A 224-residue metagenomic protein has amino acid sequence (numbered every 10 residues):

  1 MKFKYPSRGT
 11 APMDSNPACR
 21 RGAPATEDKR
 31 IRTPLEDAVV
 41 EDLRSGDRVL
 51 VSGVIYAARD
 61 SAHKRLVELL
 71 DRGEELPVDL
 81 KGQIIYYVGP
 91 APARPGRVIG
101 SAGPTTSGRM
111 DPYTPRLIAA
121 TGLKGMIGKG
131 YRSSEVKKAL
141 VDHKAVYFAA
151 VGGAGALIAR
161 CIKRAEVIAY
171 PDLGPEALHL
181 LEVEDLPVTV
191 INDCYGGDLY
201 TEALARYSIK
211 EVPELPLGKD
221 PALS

Functional and structural regions predicted by a protein language model:
G9-P12, G22-P24: N-terminal amphipathic/hydrophobic targeting modules at extreme N-termini, encompassing cleavable Sec/SRP-type signal
T26-L35: Short, structured beta-strand/loop micro-motifs enriched in basic residues and often containing a Trp
D37-D42: Short, surface-exposed secondary-structure edge patches
L43-R44, V49: Short, well-ordered loop/turn sites that connect or cap secondary structure elements
R48, V54-A58, C194: Short, charged beta-turn/beta-strand-edge "cap" motif at the junction between a beta-strand and an adjacent loop
A57-L186, L223-S224: Feature captures the catalytic cores and cofactor-binding loops of soluble hydro-lyases/lyases that act on carboxylate
T114-P115, I191-S224: Active-site/ligand-binding-proximal alpha/beta "capping" segment
